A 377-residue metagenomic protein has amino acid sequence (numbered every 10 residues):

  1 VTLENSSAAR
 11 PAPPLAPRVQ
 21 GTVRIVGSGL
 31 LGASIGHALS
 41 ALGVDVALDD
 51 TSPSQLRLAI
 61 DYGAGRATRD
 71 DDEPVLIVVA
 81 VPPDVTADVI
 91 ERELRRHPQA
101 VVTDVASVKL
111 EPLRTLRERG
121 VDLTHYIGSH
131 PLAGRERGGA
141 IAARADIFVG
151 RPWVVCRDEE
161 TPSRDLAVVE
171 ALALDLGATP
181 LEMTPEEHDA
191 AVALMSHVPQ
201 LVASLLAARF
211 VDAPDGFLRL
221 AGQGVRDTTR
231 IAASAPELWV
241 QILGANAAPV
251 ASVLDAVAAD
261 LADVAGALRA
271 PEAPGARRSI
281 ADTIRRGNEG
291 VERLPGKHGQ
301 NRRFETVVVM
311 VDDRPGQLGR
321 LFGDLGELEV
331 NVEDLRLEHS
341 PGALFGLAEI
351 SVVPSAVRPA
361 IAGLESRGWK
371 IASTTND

Functional and structural regions predicted by a protein language model:
T2-T68, L76: NAD(P)+-binding Rossmann beta1-loop-alpha1 motif at the extreme N-terminus of oxidoreductases
T51-S52, A106, E338: Residues in the short beta-alpha loop(s) of Rossmann-like NAD(P)-binding domains
I77-V78, T103: N-terminal Rossmann-like NAD(P) cofactor-binding module of classical short-chain dehydrogenase/reductase
A80-P82, A106, R157: Glycine-rich, N-terminal phosphate-binding loop of Rossmann-like dinucleotide-binding domains
V89-A140: Rossmann-like NAD(P)(H) cofactor-binding subdomain of soluble oxidoreductases
I147-A233: Internal alpha-helical scaffold of NAD(P)-dependent oxidoreductase catalytic cores
P214-G287, T306: Interdomain hinge/lid region at the active-site interface of Rossmann-like NAD(P)-dependent oxidoreductases
G290-D377: A conserved regulatory-domain signal marking ACT and ACT-like small-molecule sensing domains and adjacent regulatory
